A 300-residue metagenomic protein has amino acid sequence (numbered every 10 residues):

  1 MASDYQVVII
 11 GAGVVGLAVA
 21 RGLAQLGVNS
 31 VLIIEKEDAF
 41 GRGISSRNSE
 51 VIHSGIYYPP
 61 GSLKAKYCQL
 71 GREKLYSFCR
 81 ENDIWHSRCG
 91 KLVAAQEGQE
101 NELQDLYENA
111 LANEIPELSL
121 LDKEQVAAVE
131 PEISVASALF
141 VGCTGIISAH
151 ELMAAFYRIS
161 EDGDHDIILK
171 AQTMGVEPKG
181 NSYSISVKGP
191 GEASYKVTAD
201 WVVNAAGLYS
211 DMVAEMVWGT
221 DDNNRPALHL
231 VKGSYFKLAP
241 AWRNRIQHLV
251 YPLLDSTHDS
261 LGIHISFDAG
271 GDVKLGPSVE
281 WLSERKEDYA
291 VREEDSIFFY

Functional and structural regions predicted by a protein language model:
A2-V15, L32: Beta1/beta-strand and adjacent pyrophosphate-binding region of the FAD-binding site in flavoprotein oxidoreductases
A12, Q96, A206-G207: Glycine-rich, N-terminal phosphate-binding loop of Rossmann-like dinucleotide-binding domains
V15, A39, Y209: Conserved Rossmann-like nucleotide-cofactor binding loop
G22-Q25, I52, N82-H86, Y195-W201 (+1 more regions): Active-site substrate-recognition segment that forms the wall of the catalytic cavity or substrate channel
A24-R47: Glycine-rich FAD pyrophosphate-binding loop
E50-Q125, V129, V135, G262-I263: Dinucleotide-binding Rossmann-like beta1-alpha1 core, especially the glycine-rich loop that anchors the ADP
P59-L70, V93-E102, F140-R158, I168 (+1 more regions): Short beta-strand to alpha-helix junction loop
L139-W201: Helical element adjacent to the flavin cofactor pocket in flavoenzyme catalytic cores
